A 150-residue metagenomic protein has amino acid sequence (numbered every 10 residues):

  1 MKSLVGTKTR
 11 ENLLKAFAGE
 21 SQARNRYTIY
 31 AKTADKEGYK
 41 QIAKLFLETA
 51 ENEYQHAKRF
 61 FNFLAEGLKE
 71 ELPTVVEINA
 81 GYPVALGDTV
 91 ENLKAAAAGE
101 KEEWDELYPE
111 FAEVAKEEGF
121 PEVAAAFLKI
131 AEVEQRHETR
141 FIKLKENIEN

Functional and structural regions predicted by a protein language model:
M1-N150: Non-heme di-metal
